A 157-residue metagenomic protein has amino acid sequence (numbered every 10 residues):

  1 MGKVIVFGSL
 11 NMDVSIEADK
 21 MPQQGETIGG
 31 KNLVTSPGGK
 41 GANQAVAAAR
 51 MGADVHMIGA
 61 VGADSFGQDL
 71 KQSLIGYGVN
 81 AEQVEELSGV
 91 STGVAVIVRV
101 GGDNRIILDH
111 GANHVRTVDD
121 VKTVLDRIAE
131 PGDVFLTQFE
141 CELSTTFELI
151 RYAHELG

Functional and structural regions predicted by a protein language model:
M1-A60, S65-Q72, G76, G132: Glycine-rich phosphate/adenosyl-contacting loop at the front of the ribokinase-like
M1-L10, Q72-E86, V98-G157: Ribokinase/PfkB-type carbohydrate-kinase core domain
S88-V90: Short, glycine-/polar-rich solvent-exposed loops and beta-turns at beta-strand/coil boundaries
T92-I97: Short alpha-helix plus adjacent loop in nuclease-associated cores
